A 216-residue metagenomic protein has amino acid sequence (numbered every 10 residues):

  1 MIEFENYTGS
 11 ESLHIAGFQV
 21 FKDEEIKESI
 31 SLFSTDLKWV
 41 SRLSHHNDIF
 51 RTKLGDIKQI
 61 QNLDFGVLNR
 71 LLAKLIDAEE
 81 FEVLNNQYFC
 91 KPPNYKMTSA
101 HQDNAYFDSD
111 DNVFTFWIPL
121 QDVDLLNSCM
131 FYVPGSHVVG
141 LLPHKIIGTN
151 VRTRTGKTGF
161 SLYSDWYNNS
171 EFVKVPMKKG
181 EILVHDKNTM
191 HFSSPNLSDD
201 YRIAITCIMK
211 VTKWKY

Functional and structural regions predicted by a protein language model:
M1-Q102, Y106-S109: Non-heme Fe(II)-dependent double-stranded beta-helix
M1-T8, S34-S44, V67, K145-I147 (+2 more regions): Non-heme Fe(II)/2-oxoglutarate
F18, D111-W117, N127, F172-K174 (+1 more regions): Extracellular structured ligand-interaction cores
D23, Q102, L120, D186-K187: Residues immediately flanking
Y95, D111-V113, I182: Coil-to-beta-strand transition motifs
H101-V113, M177, D200: A short beta-loop-beta micro-motif enriched in histidine and acidic residues
D108-L125, I208-T212: Short, conserved beta-strand element in jelly-roll/cupin
L125-M190, W214: Double-stranded beta-helix
